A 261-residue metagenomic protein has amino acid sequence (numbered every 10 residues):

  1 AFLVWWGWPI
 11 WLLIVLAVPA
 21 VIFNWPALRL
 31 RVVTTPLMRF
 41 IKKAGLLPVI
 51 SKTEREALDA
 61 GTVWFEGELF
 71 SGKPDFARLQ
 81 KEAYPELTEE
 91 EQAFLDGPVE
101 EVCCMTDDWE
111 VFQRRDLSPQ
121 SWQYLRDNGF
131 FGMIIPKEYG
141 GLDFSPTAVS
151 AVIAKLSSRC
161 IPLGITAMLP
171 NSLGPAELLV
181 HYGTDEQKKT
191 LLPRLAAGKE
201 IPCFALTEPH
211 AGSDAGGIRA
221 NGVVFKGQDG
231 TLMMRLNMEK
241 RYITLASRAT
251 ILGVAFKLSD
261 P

Functional and structural regions predicted by a protein language model:
A1, L13-P170, E177, Y182-I201 (+3 more regions): Amphipathic, small/basic residue-rich leader segments at the start of a protein or domain
F2-G7: Hydrophobic alpha-helical transmembrane segments
I134-E138, T166-L169, A205-T207, M238-K240 (+2 more regions): Glycine-rich, histidine-containing beta strand-loop boundary motifs that form or position
F144-P146, D214-G216, L245-T250: Short glycine/proline-enriched turns and hinge-like loops at secondary-structure junctions
L191-P193, R219-N221, R241-T244, D260: A generic local secondary-structure boundary/capping motif
C203-V223: A gly/ser-rich beta-alpha-beta helix-loop segment of oxidoreductase catalytic cores
V223-G227, L258: Short beta-strand micro-motifs enriched in acidic
T231-M233, N237-P261: A short core secondary-structure module
